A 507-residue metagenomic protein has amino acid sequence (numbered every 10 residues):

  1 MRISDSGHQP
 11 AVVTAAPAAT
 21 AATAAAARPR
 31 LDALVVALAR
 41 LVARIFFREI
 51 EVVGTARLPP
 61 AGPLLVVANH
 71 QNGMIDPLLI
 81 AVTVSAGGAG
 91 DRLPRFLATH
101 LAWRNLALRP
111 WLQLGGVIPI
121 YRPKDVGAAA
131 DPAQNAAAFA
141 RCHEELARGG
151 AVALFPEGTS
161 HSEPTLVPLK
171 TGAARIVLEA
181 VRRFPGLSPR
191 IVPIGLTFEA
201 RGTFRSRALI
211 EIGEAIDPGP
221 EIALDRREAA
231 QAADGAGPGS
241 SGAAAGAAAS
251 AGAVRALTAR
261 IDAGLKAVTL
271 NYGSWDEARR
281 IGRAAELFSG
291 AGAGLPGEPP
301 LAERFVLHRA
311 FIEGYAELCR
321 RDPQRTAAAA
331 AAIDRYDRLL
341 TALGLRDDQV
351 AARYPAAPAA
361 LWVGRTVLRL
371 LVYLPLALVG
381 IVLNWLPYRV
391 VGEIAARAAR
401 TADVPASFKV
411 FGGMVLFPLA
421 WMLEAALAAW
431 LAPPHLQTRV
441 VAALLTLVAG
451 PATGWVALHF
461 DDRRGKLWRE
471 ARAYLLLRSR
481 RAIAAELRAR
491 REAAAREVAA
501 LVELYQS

Functional and structural regions predicted by a protein language model:
M1-A22, L504-S507: Short, intrinsically disordered terminal tails adjacent to the first/last structured region
R2-I3, A27-G252, Y373, A377-S507: Soluble catalytic domains of membrane acyltransferases
Q9-A11, A18, A232, G239 (+1 more regions): Generic low-complexity segments that are intrinsically disordered, proline-rich and/or Lys/Arg-biased
A25-A33, L106, Y354-W362, T366: Coil-to-alpha-helix initiation sites in intrinsically disordered, low-complexity, charged segments
A251, A259, A263-Q349: Long, charge-rich alpha-helical interaction segments
P323-T341, L345, A357-P358, V372-Y373 (+3 more regions): Extended alpha-helical coiled-coil/bundle linker/stalk regions that scaffold oligomerization and domain organization
Q349-L386: Transmembrane alpha-helical segments and their cytosolic interface motifs in multi-pass membrane proteins
